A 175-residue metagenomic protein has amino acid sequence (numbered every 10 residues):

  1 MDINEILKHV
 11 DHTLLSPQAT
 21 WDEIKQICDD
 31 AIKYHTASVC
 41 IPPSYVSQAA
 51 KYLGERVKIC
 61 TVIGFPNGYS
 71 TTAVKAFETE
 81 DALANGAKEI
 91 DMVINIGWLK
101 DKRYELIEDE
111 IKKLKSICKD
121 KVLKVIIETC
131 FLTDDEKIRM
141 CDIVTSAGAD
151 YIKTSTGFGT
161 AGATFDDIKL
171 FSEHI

Functional and structural regions predicted by a protein language model:
M1-Y34, S38, S44-I175: Alpha/beta enzyme core
